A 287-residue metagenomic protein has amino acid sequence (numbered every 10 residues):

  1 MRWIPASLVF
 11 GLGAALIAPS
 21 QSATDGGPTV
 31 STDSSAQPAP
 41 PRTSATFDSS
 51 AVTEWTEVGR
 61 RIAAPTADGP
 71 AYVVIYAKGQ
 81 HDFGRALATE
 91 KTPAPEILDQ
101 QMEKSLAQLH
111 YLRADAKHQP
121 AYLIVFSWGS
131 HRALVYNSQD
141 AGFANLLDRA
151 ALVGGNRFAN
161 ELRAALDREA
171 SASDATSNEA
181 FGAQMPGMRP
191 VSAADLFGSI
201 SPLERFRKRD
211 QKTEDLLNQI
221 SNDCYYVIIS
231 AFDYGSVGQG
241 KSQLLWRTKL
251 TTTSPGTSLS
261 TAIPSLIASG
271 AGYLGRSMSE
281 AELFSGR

Functional and structural regions predicted by a protein language model:
A6-A15: Bacterial N-terminal signal peptides
S20-D99, E103-K104, L109, A114-L152: A structural "domain/chain start" motif
A94, L98, M102-S105, F158 (+2 more regions): Stable alpha-helical elements in mature extracytoplasmic
H118-L123, N222-Y226, L245: Extracytoplasmic
S127-V237: Surface-exposed short loop/turn segments
G240-T248: Aromatic (tryptophan-biased) beta-strands that constitute blades/sheets of beta-rich domains
W246, T252-S260: C-terminal soluble interaction/assembly domains
L266-R287: Compositionally biased, intrinsically disordered linkers/stalks adjacent to structured regions
